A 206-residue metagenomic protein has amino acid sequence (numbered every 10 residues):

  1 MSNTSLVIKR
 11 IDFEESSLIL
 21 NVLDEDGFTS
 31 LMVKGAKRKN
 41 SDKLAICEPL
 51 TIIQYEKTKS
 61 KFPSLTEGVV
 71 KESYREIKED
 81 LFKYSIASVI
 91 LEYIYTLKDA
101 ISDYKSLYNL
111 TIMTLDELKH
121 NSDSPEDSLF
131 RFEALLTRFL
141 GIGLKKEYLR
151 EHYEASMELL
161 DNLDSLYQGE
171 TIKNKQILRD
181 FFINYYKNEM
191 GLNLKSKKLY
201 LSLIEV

Functional and structural regions predicted by a protein language model:
M1-L18, L23-V206: Non-catalytic alpha-helical scaffolds and adjoining flexible linkers that form interface surfaces for assembly
